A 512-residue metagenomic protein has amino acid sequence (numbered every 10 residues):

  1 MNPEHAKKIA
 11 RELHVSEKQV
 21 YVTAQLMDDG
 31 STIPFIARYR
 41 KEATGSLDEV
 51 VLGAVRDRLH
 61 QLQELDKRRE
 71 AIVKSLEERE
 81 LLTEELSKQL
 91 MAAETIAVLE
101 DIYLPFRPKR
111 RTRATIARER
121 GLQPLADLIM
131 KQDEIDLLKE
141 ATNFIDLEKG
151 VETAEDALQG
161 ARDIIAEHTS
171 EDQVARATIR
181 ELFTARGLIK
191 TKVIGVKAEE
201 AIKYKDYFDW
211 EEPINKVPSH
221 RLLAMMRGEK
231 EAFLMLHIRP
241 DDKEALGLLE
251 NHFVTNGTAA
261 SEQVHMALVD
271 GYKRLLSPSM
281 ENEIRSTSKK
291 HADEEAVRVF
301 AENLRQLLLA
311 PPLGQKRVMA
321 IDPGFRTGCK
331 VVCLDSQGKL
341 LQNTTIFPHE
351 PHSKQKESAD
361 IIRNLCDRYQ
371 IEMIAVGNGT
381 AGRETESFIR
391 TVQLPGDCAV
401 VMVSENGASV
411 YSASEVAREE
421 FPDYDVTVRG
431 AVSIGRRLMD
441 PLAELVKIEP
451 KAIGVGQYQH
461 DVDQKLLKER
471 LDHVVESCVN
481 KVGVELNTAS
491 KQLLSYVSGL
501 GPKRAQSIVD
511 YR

Functional and structural regions predicted by a protein language model:
M1-Y21, D28: Generic start-of-chain signal for non-secretory N-termini
N2-H5, Q63-L81, M91, E419-Y511: Long, highly charged, low-complexity intrinsically disordered interaction regions that mediate electrostatic DNA/RNA
I9, I36, L494: Short alpha-helical "recognition helix" segments of helix-turn-helix
S16, R113-L125, G324, I374 (+1 more regions): Helix-hairpin-helix
V20-Q25, L52, S87, M91 (+3 more regions): Short, well-structured alpha-helical segments
S31-Y39: Short, charged amphipathic recognition helices of the HTH superfamily and cognate SANT/SANTA-like modules
F35, V51-A54, Q61, L65-A320 (+4 more regions): Duplex nucleic acid-engaging cores and interfaces of nucleic-acid transaction enzymes
